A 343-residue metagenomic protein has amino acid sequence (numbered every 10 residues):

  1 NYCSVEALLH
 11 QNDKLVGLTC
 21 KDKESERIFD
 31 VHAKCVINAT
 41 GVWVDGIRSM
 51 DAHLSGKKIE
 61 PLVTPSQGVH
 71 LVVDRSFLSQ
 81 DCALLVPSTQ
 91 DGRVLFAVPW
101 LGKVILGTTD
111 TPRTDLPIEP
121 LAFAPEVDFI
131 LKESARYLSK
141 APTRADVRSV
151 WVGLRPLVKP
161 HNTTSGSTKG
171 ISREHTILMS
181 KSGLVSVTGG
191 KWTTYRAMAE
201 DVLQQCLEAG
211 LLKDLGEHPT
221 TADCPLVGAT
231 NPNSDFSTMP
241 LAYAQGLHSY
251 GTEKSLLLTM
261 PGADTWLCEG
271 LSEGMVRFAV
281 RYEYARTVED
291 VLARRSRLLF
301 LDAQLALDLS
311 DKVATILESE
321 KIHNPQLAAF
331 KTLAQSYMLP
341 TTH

Functional and structural regions predicted by a protein language model:
N1-V16: A conserved short coil-to-beta-strand element within the FAD-binding core of flavoproteins
H10-Q11, T40-G46, A52-I59, T64 (+4 more regions): C-terminal accessory subdomains/tails of enzymes that are appended
K14-T19, D81-C82: Short, hydrophobic/aromatic-rich segments at coil-to-beta transitions
E24-C35, A39: Core beta-strand elements of the Rossmann-like FAD/NAD(P) dinucleotide-binding domain in flavoenzyme oxidoreductases
I28-H32, H70, D223: Well-ordered beta-strand positions in beta-sheet-rich domains
V31, L84-V86: Generic detection of short hydrophobic beta-strand segments and adjacent strand-loop junctions
G92-L95: Dinucleotide-binding Rossmann-like beta1-alpha1 core, especially the glycine-rich loop that anchors the ADP
